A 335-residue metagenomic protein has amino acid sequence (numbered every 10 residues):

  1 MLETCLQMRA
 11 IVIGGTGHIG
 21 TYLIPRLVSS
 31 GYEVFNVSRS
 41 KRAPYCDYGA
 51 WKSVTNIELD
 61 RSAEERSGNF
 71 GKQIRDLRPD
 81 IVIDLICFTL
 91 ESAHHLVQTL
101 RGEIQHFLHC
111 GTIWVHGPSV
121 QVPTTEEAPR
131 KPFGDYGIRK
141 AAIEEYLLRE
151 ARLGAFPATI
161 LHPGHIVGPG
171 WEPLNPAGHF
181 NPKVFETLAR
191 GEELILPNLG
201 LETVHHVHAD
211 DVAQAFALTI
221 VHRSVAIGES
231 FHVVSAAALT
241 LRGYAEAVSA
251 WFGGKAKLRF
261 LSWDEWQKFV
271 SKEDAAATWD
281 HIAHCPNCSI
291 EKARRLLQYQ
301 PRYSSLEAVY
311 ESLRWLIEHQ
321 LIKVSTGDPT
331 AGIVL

Functional and structural regions predicted by a protein language model:
A10-S30: N-terminal Rossmann NAD(P)H-binding glycine-rich loop of SDR-like oxidoreductase domains
I19, V212, F216, V233 (+3 more regions): Non-catalytic, hydrophobic alpha-helical segments
T55-P79, E91-H94: Conserved Rossmann-fold cofactor-binding substructure of NAD(P)-dependent oxidoreductases
R75-V122, I138-R149: NAD(P)-cofactor binding segment of oxidoreductase domains
V122-E145, H165, L174-P182, H205-H206 (+1 more regions): Short-chain dehydrogenase/reductase
E145-N175: Conserved beta-loop-beta element that borders a ligand/cofactor-binding pocket
N175-V184, L196-V221, G228-E229: Substrate-positioning beta->alpha
L218-T278, I290, L313, K323-G327 (+1 more regions): Mid/C-terminal beta-alpha module of Rossmann-like enzyme folds, strongest in SDR-family dehydrogenases/epimerases
